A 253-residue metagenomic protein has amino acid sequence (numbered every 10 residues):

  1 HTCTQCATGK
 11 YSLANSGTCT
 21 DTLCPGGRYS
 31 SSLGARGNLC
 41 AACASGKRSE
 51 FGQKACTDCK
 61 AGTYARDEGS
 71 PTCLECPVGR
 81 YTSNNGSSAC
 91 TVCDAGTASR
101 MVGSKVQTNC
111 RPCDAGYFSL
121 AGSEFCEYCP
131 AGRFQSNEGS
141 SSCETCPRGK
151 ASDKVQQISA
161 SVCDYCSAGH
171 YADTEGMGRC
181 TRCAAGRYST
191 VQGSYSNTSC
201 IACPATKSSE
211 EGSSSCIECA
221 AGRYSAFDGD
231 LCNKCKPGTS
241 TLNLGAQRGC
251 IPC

Functional and structural regions predicted by a protein language model:
H1-C253: Disulfide-rich, cysteine-dense extracellular ectodomains and adjacent flexible linkers of secreted and cell-surface
